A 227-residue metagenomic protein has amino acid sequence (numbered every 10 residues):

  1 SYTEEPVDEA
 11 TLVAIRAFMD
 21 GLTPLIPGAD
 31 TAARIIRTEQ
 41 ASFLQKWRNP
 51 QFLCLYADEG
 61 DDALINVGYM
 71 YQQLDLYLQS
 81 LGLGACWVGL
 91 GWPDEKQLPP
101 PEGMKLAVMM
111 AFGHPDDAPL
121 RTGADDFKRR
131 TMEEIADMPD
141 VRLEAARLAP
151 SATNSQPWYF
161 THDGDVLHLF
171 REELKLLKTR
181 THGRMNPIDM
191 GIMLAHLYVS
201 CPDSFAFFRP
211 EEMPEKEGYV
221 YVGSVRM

Functional and structural regions predicted by a protein language model:
S1-M227: Acidic, surface-exposed loops and disordered segments
